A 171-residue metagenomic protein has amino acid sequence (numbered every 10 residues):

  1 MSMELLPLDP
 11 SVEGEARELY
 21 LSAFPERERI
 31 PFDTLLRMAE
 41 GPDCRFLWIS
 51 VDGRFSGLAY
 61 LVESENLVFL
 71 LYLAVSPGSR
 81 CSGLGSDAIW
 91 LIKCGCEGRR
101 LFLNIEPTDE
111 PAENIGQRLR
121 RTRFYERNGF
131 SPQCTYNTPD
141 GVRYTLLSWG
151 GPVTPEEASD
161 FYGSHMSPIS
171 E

Functional and structural regions predicted by a protein language model:
M1-T34, T145, E156-S164, P168-E171: Short amphipathic alpha-helix that is part of the acyltransferase structural core
M38-W48: A short helix-loop-beta-strand connector motif used in the catalytic cores of GNAT acetyltransferases and, in some
C44, V142-L147: Short hydrophobic/aromatic beta-strand or adjacent loop that forms the aromatic wall/cage of a ligand/substrate-binding
W48, R54-V62, L67-A74: Conserved beta-strand in the GNAT
N66, P139-R143: Short acidic/glycine-enriched loop/turn segments that link adjacent beta-strands
V75, C81-G95: Conserved acetyl-CoA-binding loop-helix of GNAT-fold acetyltransferases
C96-Q117: Conserved GNAT acetyl-CoA-binding A-motif
R121-Q133: Conserved acetyl-CoA-binding loop of GNAT-fold acetyltransferases
